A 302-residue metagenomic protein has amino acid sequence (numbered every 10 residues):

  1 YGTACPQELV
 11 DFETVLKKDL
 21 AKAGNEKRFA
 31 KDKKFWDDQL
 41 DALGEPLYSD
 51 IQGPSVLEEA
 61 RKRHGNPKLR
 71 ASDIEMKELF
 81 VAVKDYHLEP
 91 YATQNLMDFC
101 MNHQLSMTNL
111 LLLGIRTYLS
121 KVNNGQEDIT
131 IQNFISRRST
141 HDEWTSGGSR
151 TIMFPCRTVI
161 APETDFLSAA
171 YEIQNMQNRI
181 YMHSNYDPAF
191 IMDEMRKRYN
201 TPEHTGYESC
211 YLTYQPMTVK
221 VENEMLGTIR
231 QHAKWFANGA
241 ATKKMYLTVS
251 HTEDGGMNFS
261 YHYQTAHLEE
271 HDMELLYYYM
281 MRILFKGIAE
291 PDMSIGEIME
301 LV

Functional and structural regions predicted by a protein language model:
Y1-D11, Q39-Y48, I191-M192, D272-V302: A short N-terminal helical cap/helix-turn-helix that marks the beginning of AMP-binding/adenylate-forming
V10-V81: Short amphipathic alpha-helices and their capping loops
A21-W36, L47, I51, F99-T108 (+3 more regions): His-Asp-centered acyl/peptidyl-transfer active-site segments
A30-K31, H64-P67, L79-D98, G239-T252 (+1 more regions): AMP-binding/adenylate-forming domain of the ANL superfamily
M107-R116: Short amphipathic alpha-helical segments
T117-V122, R157, I283-K286: Active-site catalytic microenvironments for nucleophilic, acid-base chemistry
E127-F134, F166-S168, A237-L301: Extended, hydrophobic beta-loop-alpha segments that form or line the acyl/peptidyl-thioester binding and transfer paths
